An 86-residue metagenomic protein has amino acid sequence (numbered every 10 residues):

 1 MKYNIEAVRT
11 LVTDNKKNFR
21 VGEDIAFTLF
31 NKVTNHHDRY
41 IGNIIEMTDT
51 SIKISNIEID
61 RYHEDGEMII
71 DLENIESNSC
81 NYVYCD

Functional and structural regions predicted by a protein language model:
M1-I41, K53, D60-D86: Short glycine-rich, low-complexity segments
T48-T50: Ser/Thr- and Asn-enriched, surface-exposed coil loops between beta-strands
